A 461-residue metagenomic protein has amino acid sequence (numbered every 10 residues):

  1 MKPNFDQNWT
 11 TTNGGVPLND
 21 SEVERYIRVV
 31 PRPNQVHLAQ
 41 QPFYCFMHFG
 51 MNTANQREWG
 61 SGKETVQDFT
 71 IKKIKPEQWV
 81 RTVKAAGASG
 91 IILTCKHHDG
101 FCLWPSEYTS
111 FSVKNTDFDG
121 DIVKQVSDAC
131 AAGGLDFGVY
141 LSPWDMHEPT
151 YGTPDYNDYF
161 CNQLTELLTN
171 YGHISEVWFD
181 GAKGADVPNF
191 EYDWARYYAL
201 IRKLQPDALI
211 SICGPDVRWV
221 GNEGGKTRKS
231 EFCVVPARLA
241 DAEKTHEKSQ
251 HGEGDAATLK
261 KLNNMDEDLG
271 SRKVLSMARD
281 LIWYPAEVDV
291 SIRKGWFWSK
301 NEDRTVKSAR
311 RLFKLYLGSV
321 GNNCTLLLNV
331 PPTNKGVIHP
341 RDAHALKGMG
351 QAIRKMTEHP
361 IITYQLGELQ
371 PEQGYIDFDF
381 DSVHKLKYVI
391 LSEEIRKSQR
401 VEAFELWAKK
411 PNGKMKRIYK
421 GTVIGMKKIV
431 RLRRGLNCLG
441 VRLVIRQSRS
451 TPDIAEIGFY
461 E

Functional and structural regions predicted by a protein language model:
K2-R434, V444-Y460: Mature catalytic domains of secreted/periplasmic carbohydrate-active enzymes
N437-V441: Exposed beta-strand face motif in extracellular beta-rich ectodomains
